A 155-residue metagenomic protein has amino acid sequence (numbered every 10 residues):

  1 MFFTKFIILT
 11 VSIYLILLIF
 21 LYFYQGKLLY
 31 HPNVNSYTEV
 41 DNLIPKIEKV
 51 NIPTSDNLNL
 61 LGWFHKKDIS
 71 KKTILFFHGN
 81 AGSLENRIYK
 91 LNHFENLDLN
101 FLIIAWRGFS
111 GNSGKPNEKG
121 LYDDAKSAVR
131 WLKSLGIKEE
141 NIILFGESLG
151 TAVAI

Functional and structural regions predicted by a protein language model:
F6-P53: An N-terminal hydrophobic leader/cap segment in hydrolases
I19, G111, L144: Short, flexible active-site loop motifs that bind/organize anionic cofactors or intermediates
P45, N141-L144: Sparse recognition of residues in long alpha-helices and their boundaries
E48, E118, E147: Acidic-residue sensor for enzyme active/binding pockets
S55-W131, L135, E140, T151-A152: Membrane-embedded segments
F145-G150, A154: Gly/Ala-rich beta-loop-alpha elbow adjacent to hydrolase catalytic centers
